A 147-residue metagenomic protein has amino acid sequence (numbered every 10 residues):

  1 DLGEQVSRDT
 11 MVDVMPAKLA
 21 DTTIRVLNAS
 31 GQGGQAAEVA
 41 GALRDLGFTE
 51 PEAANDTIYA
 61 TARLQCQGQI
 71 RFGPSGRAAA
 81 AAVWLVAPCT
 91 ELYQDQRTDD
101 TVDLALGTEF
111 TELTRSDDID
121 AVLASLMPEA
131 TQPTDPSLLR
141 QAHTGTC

Functional and structural regions predicted by a protein language model:
D1-C147: Residue-level signal for protein termini and structural transition zones
